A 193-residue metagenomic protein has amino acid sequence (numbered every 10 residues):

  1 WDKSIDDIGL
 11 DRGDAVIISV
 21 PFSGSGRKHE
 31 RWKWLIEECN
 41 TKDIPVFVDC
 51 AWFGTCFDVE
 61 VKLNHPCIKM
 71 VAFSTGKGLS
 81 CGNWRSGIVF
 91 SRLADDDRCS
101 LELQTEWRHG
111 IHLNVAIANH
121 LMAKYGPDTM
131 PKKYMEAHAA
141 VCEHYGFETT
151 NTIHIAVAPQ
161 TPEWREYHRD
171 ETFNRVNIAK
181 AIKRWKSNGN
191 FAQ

Functional and structural regions predicted by a protein language model:
W1-Q193: PLP-dependent class I/II
